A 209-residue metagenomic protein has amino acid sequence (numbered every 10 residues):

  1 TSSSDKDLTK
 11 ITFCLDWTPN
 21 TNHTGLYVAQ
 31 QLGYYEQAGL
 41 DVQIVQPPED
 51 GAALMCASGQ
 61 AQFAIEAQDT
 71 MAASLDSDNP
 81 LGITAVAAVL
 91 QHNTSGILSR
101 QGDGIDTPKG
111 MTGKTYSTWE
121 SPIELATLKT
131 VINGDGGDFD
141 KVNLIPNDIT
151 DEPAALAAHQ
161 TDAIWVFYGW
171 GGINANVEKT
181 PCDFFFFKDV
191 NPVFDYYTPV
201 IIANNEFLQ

Functional and structural regions predicted by a protein language model:
D5-D148, P153-A158, D162-G169, F184-D189 (+1 more regions): Short, glycine-/small- and polar/acidic-enriched structural segments that line small-molecule recognition paths
L32-E36, Y197-Q209: Extended ligand-binding regions for polar small-molecule ligands
T180-C182: N-terminal low-complexity, intrinsically disordered segments
